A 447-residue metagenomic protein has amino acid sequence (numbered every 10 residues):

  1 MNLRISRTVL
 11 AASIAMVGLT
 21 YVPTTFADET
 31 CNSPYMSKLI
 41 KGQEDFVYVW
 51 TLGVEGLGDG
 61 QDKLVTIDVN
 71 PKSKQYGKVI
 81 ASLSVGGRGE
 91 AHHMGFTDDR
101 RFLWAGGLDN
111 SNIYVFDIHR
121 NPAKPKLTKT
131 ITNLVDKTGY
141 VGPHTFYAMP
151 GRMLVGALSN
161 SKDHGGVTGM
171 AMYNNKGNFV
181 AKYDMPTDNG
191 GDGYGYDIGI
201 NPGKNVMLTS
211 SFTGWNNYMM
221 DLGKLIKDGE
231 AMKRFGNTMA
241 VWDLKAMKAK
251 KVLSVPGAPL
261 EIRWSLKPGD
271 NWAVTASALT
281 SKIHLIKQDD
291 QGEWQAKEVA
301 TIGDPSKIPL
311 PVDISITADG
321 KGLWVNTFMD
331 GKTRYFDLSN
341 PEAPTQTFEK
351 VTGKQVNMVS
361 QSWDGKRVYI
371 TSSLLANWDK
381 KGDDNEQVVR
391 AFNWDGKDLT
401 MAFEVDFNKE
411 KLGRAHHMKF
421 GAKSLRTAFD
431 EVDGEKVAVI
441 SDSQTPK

Functional and structural regions predicted by a protein language model:
T30-K38, D59, G86-D98, V135-R152 (+5 more regions): Beta-rich, blade/repeat-based domains predominating in secreted/periplasmic proteins but also intracellular
V49-D59, G156-G166, S210-R234, T371-V389: Short, conserved, GDST-rich strand-edge loop motifs in beta-rich repeat architectures
D62-D68, V167-G177, K227-K245, N385-D395: Beta-propeller blade signature
I67-K74, F116-P125, K176-G177, L285-W294 (+2 more regions): Short loop/turn segments immediately following beta-strands, especially the blade-tip and inter-blade linker loops
Y76-T145: Blade-loop segments of beta-propeller domains
V79-V85, T128-D136, F179-D188, K248-L253 (+3 more regions): A short beta-strand motif characteristic of beta-propeller blades
T97, G190-G195, G199-F336: Beta-propeller domains
N121-P202: Asp-box/WD-like beta-propeller blade repeats and closely related beta-sheet repeat scaffolds
